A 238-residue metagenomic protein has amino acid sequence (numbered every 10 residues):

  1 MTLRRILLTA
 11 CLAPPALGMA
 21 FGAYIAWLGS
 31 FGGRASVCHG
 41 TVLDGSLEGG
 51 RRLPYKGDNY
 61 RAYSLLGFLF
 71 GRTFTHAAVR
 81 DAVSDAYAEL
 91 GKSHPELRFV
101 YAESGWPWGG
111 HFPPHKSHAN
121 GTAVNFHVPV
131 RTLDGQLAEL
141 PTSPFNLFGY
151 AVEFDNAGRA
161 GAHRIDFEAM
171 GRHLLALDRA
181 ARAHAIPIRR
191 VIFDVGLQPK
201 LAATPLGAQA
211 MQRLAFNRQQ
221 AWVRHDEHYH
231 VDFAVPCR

Functional and structural regions predicted by a protein language model:
M1-L3: N-terminal Lys/Arg-rich, disordered targeting/topogenic segments
R5, D134-R238: Catalytic cores and adjacent binding grooves of peptidoglycan-active enzymes
L8-Y24: Hydrophobic membrane-insertion alpha-helices, especially the h-region of bacterial N-terminal signal peptides
Y24-T41: Ser/Thr/Pro/Gly-rich low-complexity linker/stalk segments immediately outside membranes or between
S36-Y101, D166-A176, A180-R182, P187-I188 (+1 more regions): Active-site acidic/histidine clusters and adjacent loop/turn architecture that either coordinate catalytic ions
A82-P113, R190-R218: Extended, low-complexity, intrinsically disordered C-terminal regulatory tails of eukaryotic serine/threonine kinases
P95-L97, N120-V124, H225-Y229: Envelope-exposed proteins and targeting segments
H115-P129: Short, surface-exposed glycine/acidic/tryptophan-bearing loops
